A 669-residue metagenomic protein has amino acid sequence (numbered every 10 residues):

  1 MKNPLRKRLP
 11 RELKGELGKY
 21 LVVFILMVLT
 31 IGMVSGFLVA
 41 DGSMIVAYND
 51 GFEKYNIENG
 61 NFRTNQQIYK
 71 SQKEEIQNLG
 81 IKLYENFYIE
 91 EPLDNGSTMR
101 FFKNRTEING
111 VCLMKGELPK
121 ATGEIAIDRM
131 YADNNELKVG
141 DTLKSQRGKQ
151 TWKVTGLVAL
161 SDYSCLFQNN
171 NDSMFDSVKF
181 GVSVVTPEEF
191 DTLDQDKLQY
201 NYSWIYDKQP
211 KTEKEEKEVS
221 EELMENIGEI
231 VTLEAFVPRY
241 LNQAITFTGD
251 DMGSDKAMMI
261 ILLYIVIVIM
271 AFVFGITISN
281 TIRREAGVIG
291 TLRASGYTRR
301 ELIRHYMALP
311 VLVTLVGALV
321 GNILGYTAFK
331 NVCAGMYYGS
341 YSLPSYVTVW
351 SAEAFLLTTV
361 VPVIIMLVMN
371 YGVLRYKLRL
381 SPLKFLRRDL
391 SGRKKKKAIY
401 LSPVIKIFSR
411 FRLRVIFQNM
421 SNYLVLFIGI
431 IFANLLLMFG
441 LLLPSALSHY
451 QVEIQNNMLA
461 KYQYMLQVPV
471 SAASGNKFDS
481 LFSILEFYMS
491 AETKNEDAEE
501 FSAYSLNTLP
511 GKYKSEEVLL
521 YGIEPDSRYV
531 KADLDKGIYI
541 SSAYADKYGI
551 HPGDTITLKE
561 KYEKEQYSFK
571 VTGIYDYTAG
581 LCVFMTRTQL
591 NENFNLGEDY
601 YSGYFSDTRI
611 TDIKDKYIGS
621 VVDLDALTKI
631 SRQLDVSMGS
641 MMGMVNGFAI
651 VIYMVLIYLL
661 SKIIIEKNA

Functional and structural regions predicted by a protein language model:
M1-V22, R283-E301, T327-L356, V360 (+3 more regions): Feature of multi-pass inner-membrane transport and sensor proteins that recognizes transmembrane helices together
K2-A271, N280, A334, G339 (+5 more regions): Membrane transport/envelope proteins' first extracytoplasmic loop
G15-M44, D250-G290, A308-G325, L356-V368 (+2 more regions): Hydrophobic alpha-helical transmembrane segments of multi-pass inner-membrane transport and secretion
F62, I407-K547, H551-D554, K559-E560: Juxtamembrane segments of multi-pass membrane proteins
K73-N86, G296, L485-F501, I618: Short acidic amphipathic segments
Y84-S97, L312, V316, A498-E516: Extended boundary segments
R299-V311: Interfacial transmembrane-helix starts/ends
